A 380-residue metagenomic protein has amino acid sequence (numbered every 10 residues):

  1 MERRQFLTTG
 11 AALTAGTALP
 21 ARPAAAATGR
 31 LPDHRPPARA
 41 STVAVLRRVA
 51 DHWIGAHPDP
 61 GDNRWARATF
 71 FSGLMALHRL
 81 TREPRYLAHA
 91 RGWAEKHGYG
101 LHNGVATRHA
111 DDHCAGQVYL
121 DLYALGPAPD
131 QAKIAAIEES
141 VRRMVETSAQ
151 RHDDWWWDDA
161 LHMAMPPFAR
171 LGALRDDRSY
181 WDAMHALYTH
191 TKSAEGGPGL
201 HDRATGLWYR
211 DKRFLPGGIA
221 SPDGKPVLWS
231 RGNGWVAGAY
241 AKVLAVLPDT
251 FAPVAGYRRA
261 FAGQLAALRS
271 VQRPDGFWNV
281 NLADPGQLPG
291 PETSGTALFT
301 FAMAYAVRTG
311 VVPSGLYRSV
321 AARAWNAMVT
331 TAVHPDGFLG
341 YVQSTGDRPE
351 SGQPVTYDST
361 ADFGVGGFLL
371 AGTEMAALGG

Functional and structural regions predicted by a protein language model:
Q5-A26: N-terminal export signals
L31-A68, M75-G116, L122-S140, W278-N279 (+1 more regions): CBM-like carbohydrate-recognition segments
V45-H52, R151-D154, Y209-P216, D284: Surface loop/turn signatures of beta-propeller and other carbohydrate-active proteins
P58, R82, G98-H102, P127 (+6 more regions): Helix-capping and short linker residues that terminate individual alpha-solenoid repeat units
A136-H162: Asp-box/WD-like beta-propeller blade repeats and closely related beta-sheet repeat scaffolds
D158-H162, A169-L282, L288-T300, V312-S344 (+4 more regions): Extended ligand-binding clefts on enzyme/binding-domain cores
